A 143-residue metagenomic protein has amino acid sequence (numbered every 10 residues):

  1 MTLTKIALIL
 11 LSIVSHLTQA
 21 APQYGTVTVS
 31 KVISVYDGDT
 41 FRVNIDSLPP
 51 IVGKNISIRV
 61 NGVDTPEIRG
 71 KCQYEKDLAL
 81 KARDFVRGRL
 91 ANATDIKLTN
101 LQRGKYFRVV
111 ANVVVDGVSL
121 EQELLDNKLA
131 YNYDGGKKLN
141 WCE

Functional and structural regions predicted by a protein language model:
T2-A7, S12, H16-E143: Small beta-barrel nucleic-acid-binding modules, primarily SNase/OB-fold domains and secondarily Tudor-like barrels
